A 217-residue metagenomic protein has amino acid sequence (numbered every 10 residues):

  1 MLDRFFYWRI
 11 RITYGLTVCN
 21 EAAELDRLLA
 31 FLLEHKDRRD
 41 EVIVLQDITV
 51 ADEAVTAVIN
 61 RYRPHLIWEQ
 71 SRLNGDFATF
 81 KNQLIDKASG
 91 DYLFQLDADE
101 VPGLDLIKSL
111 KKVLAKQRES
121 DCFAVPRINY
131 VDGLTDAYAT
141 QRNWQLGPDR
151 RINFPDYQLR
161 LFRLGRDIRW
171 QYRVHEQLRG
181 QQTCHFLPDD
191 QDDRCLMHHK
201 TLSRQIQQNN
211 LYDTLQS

Functional and structural regions predicted by a protein language model:
M1-L33: N-proximal low-complexity "stem/linker" segments adjacent to membrane-targeting elements
R11-G15, D40-V44, L66, D121-F123: Hydrophobic beta-strand segments of well-ordered beta-sheets in folded domains
A30-Q70: Acidic donor-binding segment of Leloir-type glycosyltransferases
D47, L96-D97: Active-site acidic Asp-centered loop
Q70-D76: Short, acidic/glycine-rich phosphate-metal binding loop used to engage nucleotide
A78-I85, V101-S217: Catalytic-site signature of metal-activated, phosphate-bearing donor transferases, centered on the GT-A/GT-A-like
L93: Short aromatic/hydrophobic "clamp" motif used to bind/position activated sugar donors
